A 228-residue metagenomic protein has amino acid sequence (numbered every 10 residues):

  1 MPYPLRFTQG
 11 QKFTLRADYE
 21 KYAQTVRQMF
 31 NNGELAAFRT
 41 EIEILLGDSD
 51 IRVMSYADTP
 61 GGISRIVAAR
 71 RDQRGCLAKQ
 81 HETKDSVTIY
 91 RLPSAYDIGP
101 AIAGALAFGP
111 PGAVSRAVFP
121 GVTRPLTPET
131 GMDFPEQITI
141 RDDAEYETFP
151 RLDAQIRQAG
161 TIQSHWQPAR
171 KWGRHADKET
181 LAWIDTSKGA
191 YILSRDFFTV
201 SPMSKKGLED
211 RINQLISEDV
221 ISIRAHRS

Functional and structural regions predicted by a protein language model:
M1-S228: Short, surface-exposed polybasic-aromatic patches that bind anionic ligands, especially phosphate groups
